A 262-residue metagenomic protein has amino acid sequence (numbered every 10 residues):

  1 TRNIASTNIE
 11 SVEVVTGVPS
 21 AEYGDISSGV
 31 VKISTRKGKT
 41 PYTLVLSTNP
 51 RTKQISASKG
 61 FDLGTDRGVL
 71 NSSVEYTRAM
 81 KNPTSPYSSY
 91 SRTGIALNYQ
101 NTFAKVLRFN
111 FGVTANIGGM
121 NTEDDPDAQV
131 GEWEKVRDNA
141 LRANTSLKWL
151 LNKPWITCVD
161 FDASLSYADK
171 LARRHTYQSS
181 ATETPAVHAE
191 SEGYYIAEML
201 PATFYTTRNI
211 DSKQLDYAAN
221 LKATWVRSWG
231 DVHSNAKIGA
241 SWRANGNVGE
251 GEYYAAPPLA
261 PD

Functional and structural regions predicted by a protein language model:
T1-T16: Short acidic/polar hinge/loop motifs at secondary-structure boundaries that mediate gating or recognition
V12, V31-I33: Non-catalytic regulatory/gating segments with a bias toward low-complexity or hydrophobic composition
V14-V15, K39-Y42, R78-N82, D125-E132 (+3 more regions): Extracytoplasmic loops and strand-loop junctions of Gram-negative outer membrane beta-barrel proteins
T16, T35-K37, P50: Flexible glycine-/small-residue-rich
V18-E22: Short beta-strands and strand-coil junctions in structured, solvent-facing domains, enriched
G24-S27, C158: Short glycine/proline-enriched turns and hinge-like loops at secondary-structure junctions
V45-R78, S85-D124, A128-L165: Transmembrane beta-barrel wall of Gram-negative outer-membrane proteins
T102-I117, V136-D262: Face-selective signature of the C-terminal outer-membrane beta-barrel domain
